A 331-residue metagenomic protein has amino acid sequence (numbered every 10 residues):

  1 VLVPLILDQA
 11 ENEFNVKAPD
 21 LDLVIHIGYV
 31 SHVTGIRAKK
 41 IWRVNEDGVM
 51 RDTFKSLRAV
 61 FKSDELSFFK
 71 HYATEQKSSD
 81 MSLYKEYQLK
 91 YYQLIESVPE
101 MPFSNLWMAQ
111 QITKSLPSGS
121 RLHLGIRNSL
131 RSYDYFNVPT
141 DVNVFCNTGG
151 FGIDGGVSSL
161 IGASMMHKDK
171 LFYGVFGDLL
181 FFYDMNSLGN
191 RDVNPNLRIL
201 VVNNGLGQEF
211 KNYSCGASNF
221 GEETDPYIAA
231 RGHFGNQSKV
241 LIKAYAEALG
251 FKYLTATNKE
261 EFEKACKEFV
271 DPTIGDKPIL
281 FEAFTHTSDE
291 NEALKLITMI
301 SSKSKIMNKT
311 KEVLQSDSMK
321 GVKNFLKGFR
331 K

Functional and structural regions predicted by a protein language model:
V1-Y87, R191-D192, C266: Glycine-rich, acidic loop regions that bind phosphate or pyrophosphate groups
F14-P19, G35, T53, K114-L116 (+4 more regions): Solvent-exposed alpha-helices and their adjacent loops that cap or buttress functional pockets in soluble metabolic
I25-H26, R43, L124, G174 (+1 more regions): Redox-cofactor binding/interface segments in oxidoreductases and associated redox assembly factors
G28-H32, D47, R127-S129, G205 (+1 more regions): Short glycine-rich anion-binding loops that position phosphate/pyrophosphate groups of nucleotides and phosphorylated
H32-T34, V49-T53, R131-Y133, G207-E209 (+1 more regions): Short, charged/polar "capping" segments at the starts of alpha-helices and the immediately preceding loops
K62-L66, S78-Y92, P102-L106, Q110 (+6 more regions): Electropositive phosphate-/nucleotide-binding environments in soluble metabolic enzymes
Q88-H167, F325-L326: Active-site diphosphate/adenylate-binding microenvironment
Y135-K331: Thiamine diphosphate
